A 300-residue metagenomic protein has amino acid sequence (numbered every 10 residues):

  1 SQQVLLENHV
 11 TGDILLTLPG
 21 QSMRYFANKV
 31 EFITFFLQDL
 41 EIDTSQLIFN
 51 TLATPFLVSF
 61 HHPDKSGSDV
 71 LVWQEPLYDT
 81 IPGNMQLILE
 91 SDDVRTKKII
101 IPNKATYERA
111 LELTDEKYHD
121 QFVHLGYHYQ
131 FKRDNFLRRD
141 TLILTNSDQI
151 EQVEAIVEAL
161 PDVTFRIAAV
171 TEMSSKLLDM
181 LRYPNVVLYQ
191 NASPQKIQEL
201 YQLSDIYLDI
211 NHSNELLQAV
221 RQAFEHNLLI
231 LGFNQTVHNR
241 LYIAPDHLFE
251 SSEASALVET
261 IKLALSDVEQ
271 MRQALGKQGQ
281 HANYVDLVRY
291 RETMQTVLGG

Functional and structural regions predicted by a protein language model:
T96-Y118: A short, active-site helix/loop in glycosyltransferases that binds the activated sugar's phosphate group
Y127-D179: Conserved catalytic-core segment of nucleotide-activated headgroup transferases in glycan assembly
S175-A192: Nucleotide-activated donor-binding/catalytic signature segment of Leloir-type glycosyltransferases, i.e., the conserved
Q202-E215: Acidic donor-binding loop of glycosyltransferase active sites
L229-G232: Short hydrophobic beta-strand element within catalytic cores of glycosyltransferases and related nucleotide-activated
Q235-L248: Short acidic/histidine- and often glycine-rich active-site loop of Leloir-type glycosyltransferases that engages
D246-S255, K262-V268: Conserved acidic donor-binding segment of nucleotide-sugar-dependent glycosyltransferases
E269-G299: A charged, aromatic-enriched C-terminal amphipathic alpha-helix characteristic of glycosyltransferases across folds
